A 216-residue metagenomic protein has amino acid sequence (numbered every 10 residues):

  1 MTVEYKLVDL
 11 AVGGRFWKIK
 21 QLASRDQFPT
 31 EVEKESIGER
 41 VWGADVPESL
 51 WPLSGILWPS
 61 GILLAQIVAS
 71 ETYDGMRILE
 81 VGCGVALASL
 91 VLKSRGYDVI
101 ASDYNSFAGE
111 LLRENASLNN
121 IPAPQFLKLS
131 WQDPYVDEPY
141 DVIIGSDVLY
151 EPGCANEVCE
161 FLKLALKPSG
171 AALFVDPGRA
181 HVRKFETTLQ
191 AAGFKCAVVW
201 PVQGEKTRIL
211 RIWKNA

Functional and structural regions predicted by a protein language model:
M1-A216: S-adenosylmethionine-dependent methyltransferases
